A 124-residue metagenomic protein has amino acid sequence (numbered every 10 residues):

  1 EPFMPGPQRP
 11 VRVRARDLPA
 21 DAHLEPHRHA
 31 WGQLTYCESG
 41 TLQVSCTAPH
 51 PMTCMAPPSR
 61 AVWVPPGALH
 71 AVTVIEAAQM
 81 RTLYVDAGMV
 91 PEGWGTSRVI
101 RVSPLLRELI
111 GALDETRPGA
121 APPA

Functional and structural regions predicted by a protein language model:
E1-C46: Generic protein-terminus/edge-of-domain signal
A20, A30, A68, E76 (+1 more regions): A generic "binding-loop/recognition-motif" signal
R28, Y36, A56-P58, V74: Conserved strand-loop elements at the edges of beta-sheets that form or border functional pockets
V44-S45, V64-P65, V72: A generic structural signal for residues embedded in beta-strands
T47-P49, V74-I75: Surface loops and adjacent helix of pleckstrin homology
A48-G67: Short acidic-glycine-tyrosine-enriched beta hairpin
G67-S97: Ligand-binding loop in jelly-roll beta-barrel domains
V90-A124: Amphipathic alpha-helical segments enriched in hydrophobic/aromatic residues interleaved with Lys/Arg
